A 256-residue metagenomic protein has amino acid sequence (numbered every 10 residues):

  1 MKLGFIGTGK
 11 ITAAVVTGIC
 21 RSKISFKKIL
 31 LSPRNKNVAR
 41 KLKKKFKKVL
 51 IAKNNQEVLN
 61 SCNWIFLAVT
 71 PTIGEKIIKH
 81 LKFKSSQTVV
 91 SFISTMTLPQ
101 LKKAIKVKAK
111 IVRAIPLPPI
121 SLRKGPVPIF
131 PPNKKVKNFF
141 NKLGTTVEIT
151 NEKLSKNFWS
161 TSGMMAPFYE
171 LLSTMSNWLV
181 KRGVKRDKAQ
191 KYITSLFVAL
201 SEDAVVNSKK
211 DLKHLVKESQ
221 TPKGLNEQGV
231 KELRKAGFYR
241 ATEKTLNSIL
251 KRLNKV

Functional and structural regions predicted by a protein language model:
M1-K53, E57, N177-K181: NAD(P)+-binding Rossmann beta1-loop-alpha1 motif at the extreme N-terminus of oxidoreductases
G4, K23, K82, A104-I105 (+3 more regions): Solvent-exposed alpha-helices and their adjacent loops that cap or buttress functional pockets in soluble metabolic
T12, A39, C62, G74 (+8 more regions): A general structural signal for well-ordered alpha-helical segments in protein cores
V15, L30, K36-V38, K45-I129: Rossmann-like NAD(P)(H) cofactor-binding subdomain of soluble oxidoreductases
I29, A39, V58, G74 (+2 more regions): Small-residue helix-packing motif on alpha-helices
L42, I77, L101, V136-F139 (+1 more regions): Hydrophobic side chains in well-ordered alpha-helices
Q100-K110, G125-W159, G163-N207, S248-V256: Internal alpha-helical scaffold of NAD(P)-dependent oxidoreductase catalytic cores
T194, V198-V256: NAD(P)-dependent Rossmann-like dehydrogenase/reductase catalytic/cofactor-binding core
